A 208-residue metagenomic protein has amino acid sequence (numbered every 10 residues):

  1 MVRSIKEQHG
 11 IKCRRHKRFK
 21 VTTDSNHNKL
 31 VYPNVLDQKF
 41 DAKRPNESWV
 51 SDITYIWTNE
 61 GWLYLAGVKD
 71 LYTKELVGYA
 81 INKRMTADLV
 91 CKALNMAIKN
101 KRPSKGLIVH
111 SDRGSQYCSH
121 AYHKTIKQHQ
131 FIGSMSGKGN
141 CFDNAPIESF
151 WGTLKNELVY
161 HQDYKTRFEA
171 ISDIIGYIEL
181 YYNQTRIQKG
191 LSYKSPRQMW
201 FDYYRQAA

Functional and structural regions predicted by a protein language model:
M1-R44, N140, S195-Y204: Basic, flexible linker segments flanking DNA-binding modules in nucleic acid-interacting mobile-element proteins
V2, K6, L36, D52 (+10 more regions): Mobile genetic element proteins and their domesticated derivatives, centered on retroelements and DNA transposons
T22-S25, S111-R113, S119-Y122, M135-K155 (+2 more regions): RNase H-like two-metal-ion nuclease catalytic core shared by retroviral integrases and related mobile-element nucleases
Q38-V77, K83-R84: An active-site-proximal beta-strand-loop segment
E75-Y79, G133-S136, Y160-H161: Short small-residue beta-strand/loop micro-motif enriched in glycine and branched aliphatics
Y79-R102, C118: Active-site beta-loop-alpha junctions of metal-dependent nucleic acid enzymes, especially the RNase H-like/DDE
N100-R102, I132-K138: Short, basic (Lys/Arg/His-rich) helix/loop patches that form interaction surfaces in the mid-to-C-terminal regions
K127-F131, T153-A208: C-terminal domain-tail junction helix/linker
